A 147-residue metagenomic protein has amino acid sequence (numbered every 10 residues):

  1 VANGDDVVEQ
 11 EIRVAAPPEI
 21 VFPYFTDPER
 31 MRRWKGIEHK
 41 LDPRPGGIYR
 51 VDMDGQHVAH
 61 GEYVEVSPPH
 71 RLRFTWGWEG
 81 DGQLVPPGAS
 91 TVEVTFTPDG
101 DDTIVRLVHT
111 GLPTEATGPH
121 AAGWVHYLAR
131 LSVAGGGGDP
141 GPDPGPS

Functional and structural regions predicted by a protein language model:
V1-E9: Short acidic N-proximal helix/loop "leader" segments that mark the beginning of a domain or an inter-domain linker
E9-Q10, A16, I20, E29-E62 (+2 more regions): Short beta-edge strand/loop motif at the mouth of beta-sheet-based domains
I12, H60-E65, S90-T97: Hydrophobic/aromatic beta-strand elements that line small-molecule binding cavities or substrate pockets in beta-rich
P18-E19, V64-H70, T95-I104: A short, structured loop/turn motif at beta-sheet edges
V21, M31, Y49, Y63 (+4 more regions): Hydrophobic pocket/interface hotspot
H70-T95: Mid-chain, well-packed structural core segment of small domains
G77-D81, V108-E115: Short, solvent-exposed aromatic-acidic interface loops
G111-S147: A conserved amphipathic terminal alpha-helix motif
